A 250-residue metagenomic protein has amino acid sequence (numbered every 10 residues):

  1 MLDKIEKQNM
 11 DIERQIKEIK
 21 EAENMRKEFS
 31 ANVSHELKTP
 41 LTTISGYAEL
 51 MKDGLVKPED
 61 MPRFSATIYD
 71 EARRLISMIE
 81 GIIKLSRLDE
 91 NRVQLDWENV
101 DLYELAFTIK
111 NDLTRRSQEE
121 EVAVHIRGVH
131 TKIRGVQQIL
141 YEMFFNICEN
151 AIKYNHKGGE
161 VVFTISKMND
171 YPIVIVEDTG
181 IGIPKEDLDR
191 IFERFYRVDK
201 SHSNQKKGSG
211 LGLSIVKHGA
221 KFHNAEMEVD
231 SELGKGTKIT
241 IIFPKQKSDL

Functional and structural regions predicted by a protein language model:
K17-M51: Primarily the dimerization/phosphotransfer
K52-E59: Short acidic helix/loop segment immediately C-terminal to the autophosphorylated histidine in two-component histidine
D70-I76: Short alpha-helical segment of the dimerization/phosphotransfer core of two-component systems
E90-L95, G128, K132-Q138: Conserved micro-motifs of the catalytic ATP-binding
R116-H125: Short conserved segments within the C-terminal catalytic ATPase subdomain
D178: Acidic ATP/Mg2+-coordinating residue in the GHKL
I183-R197, K217: Short conserved segment of the HATPase_c
N224-A225: Conserved glycine-rich
